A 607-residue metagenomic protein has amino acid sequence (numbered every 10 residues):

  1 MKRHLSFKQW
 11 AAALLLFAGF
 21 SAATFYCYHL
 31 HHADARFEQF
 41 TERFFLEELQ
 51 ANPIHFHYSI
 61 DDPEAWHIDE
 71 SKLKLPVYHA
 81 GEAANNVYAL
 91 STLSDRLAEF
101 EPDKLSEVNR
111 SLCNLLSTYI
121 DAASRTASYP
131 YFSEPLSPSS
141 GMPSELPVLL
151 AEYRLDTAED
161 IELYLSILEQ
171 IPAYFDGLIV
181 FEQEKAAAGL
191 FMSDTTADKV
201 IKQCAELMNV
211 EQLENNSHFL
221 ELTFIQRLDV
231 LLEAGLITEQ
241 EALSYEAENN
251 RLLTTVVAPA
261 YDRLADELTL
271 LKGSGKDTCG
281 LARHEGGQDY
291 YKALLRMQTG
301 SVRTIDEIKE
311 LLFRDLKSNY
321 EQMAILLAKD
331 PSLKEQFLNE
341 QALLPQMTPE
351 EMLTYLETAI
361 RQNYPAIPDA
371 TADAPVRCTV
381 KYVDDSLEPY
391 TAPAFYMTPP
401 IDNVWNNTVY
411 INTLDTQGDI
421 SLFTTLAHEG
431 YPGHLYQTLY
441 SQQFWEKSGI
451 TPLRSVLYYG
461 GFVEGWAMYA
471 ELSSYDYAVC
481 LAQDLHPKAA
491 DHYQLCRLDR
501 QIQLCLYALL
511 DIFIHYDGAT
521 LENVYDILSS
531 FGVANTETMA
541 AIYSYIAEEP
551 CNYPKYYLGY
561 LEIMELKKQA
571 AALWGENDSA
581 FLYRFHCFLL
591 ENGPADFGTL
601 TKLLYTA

Functional and structural regions predicted by a protein language model:
M1-S6: N-terminal Lys/Arg-rich, disordered targeting/topogenic segments
K8-A607: N-terminal maturation segment of proteins
